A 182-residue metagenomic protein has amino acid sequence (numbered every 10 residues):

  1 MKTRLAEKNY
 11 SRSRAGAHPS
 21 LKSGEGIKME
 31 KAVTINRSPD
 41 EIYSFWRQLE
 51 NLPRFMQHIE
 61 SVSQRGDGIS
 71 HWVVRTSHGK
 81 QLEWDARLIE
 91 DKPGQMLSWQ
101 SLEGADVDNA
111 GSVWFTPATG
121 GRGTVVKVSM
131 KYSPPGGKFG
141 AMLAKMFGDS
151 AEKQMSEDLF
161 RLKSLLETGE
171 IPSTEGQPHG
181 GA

Functional and structural regions predicted by a protein language model:
K2-I69, S77, G120, R161-A182: Hydrophobic ligand-binding cavity/cleft-lining segments
N9, L21, L82, Q100-L159 (+3 more regions): Beta-strand/loop substructures that line and gate deep hydrophobic ligand-binding cavities in soluble
I27-M29, M56, L82, P93 (+1 more regions): Residues that act as N-cap/strand-start positions at coil-to-secondary-structure junctions
R65, I89-D91, W114-G120: Short beta-strand micro-motifs enriched in acidic
D67-I69, G94-M96, G121-V125: A generic structural signal for beta-strand entry/edge sites
S70-S77, L97-G104: Short beta-strand segments that buttress and anchor functional surface loops
